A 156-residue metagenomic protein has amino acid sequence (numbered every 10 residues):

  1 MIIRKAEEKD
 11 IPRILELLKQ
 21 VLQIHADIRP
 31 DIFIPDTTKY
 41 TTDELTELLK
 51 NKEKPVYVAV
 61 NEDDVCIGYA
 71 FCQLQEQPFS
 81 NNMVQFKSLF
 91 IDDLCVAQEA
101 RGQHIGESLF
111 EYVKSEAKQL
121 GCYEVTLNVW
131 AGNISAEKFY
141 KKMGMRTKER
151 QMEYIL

Functional and structural regions predicted by a protein language model:
I2-E16: A short beta-loop-alpha structural element at the N-terminal edge of CoA-dependent acyl/N-acetyltransferase catalytic
Q23-L45: Conserved GNAT-fold acetyl-CoA-binding loop/helix
D43-V58: A short helix-loop-beta-strand connector motif used in the catalytic cores of GNAT acetyltransferases and, in some
V58, V65-Q73, C95: Conserved beta-strand in the GNAT
D93-V96, G102-S115, K142: Conserved acetyl-CoA-binding loop-helix of GNAT-fold acetyltransferases
E107, E111, Q119, A131-E149: Conserved active-site alpha-helix within GNAT-family acetyltransferase domains
K118-N128: Conserved GNAT acetyl-CoA-binding A-motif
T126-A136, E153-L156: Conserved beta-strand-loop-alpha-helix junction that forms the acyl-donor binding cleft
